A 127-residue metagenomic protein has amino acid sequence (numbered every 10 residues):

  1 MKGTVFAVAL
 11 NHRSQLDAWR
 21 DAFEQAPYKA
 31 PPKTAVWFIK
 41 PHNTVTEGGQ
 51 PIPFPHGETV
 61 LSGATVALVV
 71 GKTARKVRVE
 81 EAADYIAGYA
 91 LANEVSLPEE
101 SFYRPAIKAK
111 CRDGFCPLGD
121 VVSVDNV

Functional and structural regions predicted by a protein language model:
K2-V127: Glycine-enriched loop-and-adjacent helix/strand subsegments that border the catalytic/binding cleft of enzyme cores
